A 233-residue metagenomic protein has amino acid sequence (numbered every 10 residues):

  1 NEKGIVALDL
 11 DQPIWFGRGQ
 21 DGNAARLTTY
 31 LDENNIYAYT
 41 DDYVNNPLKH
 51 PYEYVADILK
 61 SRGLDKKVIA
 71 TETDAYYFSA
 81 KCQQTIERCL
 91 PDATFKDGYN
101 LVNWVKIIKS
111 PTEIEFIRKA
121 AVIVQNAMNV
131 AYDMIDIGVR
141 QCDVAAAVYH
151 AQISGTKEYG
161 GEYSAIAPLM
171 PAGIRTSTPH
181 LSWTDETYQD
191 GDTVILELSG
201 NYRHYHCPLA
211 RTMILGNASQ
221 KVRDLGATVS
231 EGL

Functional and structural regions predicted by a protein language model:
N1-L233: Active-site neighborhoods and metal-handling regions in enzymes and metal-associated proteins
